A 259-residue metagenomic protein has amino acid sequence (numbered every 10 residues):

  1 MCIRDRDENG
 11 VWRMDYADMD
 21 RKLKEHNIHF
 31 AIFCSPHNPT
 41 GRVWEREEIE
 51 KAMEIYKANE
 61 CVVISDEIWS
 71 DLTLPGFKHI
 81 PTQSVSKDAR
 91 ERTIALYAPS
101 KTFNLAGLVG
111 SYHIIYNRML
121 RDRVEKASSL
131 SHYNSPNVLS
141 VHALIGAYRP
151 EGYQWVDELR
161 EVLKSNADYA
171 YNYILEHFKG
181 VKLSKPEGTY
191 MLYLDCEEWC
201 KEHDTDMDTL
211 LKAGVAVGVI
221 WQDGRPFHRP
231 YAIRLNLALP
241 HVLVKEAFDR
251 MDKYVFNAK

Functional and structural regions predicted by a protein language model:
R4-K259: PLP-dependent class I/II
